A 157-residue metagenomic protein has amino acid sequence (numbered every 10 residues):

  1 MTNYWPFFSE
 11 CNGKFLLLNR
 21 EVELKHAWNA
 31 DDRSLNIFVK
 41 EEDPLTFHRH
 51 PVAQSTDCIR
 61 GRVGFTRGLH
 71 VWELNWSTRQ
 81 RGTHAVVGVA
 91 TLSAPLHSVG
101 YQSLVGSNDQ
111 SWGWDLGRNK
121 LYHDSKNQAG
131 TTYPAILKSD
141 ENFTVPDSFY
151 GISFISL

Functional and structural regions predicted by a protein language model:
M1-L157: PRY/SPRY (B30.2) beta-sandwich protein-interaction domains and their adjacent Ser/Pro/Gly-rich low-complexity linkers
